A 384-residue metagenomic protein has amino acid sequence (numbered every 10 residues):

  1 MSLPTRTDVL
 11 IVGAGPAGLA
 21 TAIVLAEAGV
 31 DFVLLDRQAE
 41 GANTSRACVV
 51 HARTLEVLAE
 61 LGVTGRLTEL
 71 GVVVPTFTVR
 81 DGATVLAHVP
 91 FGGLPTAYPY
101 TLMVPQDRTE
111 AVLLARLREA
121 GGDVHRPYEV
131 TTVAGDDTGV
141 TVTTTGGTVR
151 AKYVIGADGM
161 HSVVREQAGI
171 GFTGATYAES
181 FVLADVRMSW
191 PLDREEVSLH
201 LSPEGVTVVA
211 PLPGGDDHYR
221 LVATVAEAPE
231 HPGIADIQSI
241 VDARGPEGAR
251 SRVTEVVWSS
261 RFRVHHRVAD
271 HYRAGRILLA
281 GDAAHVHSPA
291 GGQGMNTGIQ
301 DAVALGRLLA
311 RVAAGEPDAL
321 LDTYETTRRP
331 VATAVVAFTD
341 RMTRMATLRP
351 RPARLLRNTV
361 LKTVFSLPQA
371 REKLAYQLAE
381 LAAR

Functional and structural regions predicted by a protein language model:
L3, L308-R384: C-terminal helical "tail/cap" subdomain of flavin- and related membrane-associated enzymes
L3-A17: Beta1/beta-strand and adjacent pyrophosphate-binding region of the FAD-binding site in flavoprotein oxidoreductases
T5-T7, T145-Y153: Core beta-strand elements of the Rossmann-like FAD/NAD(P) dinucleotide-binding domain in flavoenzyme oxidoreductases
A26-R46: Glycine-rich FAD pyrophosphate-binding loop
R46, V50-R116: Active-site-adjacent segment of FAD-dependent monooxygenases/related oxidoreductases
A115, Y153, A157-V264: Conserved FAD-binding catalytic core of PHBH/FMO-like flavoproteins
R126-V140: A conserved short coil-to-beta-strand element within the FAD-binding core of flavoproteins
F262-L279, A283-H285: FAD-binding beta-loop-beta segment adjacent to the flavin cofactor pocket
